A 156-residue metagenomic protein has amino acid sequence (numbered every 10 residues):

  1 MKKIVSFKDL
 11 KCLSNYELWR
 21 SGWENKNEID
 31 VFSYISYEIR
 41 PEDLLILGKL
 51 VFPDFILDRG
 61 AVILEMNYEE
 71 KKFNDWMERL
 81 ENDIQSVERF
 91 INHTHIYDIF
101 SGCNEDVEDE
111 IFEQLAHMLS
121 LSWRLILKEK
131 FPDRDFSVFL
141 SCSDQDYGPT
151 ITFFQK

Functional and structural regions predicted by a protein language model:
M1-V62: N-terminal leader/assembly segments
Y37-G48, F52-D109: An N-terminal amphipathic alpha-helical segment
V87, E129, C142-D144: Sterically constrained small-residue positions within well-ordered secondary structures of folded domains
T94, F136, I151-T152: A broad, low-specificity signal marking well-ordered, structured residues that form hydrophobic/aromatic
Y97, F139, F154: Residues in well-ordered beta-strands of folded domains
G102-D135: Short, hydrophobic/π-rich interface segment
F136-C142: A short glycine-rich, hydrophobically flanked beta-strand micro-motif that places a catalytic Asp/Glu for divalent metal
C142-K156: Short terminal or interdomain "cap/linker" segment that borders an active site or interface and mediates
